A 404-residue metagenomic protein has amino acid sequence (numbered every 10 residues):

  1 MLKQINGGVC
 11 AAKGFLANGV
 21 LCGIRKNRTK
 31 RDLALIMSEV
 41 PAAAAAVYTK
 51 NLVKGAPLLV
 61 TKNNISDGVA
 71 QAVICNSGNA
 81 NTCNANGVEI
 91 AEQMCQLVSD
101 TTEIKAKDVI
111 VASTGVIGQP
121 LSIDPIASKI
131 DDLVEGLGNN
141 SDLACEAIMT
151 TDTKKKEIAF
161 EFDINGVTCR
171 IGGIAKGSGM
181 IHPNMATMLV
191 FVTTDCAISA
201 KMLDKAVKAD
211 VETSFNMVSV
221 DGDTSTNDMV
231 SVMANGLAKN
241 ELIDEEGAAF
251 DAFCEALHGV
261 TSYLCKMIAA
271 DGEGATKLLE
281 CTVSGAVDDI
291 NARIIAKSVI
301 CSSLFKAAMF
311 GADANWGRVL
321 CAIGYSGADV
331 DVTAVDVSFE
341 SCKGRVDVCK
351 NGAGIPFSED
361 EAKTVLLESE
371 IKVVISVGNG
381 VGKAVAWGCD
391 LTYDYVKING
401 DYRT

Functional and structural regions predicted by a protein language model:
M1-E89, Q93, S99-T404: A structural signal for small-residue-enriched, beta-sheet-centric alpha/beta enzyme cores and oligomeric scaffold folds
